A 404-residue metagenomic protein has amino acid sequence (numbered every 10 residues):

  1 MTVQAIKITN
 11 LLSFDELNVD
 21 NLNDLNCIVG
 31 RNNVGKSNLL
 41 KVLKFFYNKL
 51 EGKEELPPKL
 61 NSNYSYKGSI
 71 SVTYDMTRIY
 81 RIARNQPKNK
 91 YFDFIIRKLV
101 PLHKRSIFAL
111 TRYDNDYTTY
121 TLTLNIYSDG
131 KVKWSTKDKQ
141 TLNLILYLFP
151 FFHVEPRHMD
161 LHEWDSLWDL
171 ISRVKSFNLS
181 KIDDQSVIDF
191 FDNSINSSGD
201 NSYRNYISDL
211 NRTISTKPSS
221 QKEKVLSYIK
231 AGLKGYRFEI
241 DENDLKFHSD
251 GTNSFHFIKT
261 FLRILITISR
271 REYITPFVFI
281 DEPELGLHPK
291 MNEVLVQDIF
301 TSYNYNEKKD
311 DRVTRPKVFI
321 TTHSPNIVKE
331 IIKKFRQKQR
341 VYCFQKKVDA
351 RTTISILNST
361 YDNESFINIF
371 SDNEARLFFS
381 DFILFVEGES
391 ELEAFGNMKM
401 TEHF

Functional and structural regions predicted by a protein language model:
M1-K49, K53, R237-R376, L392: Switch/communication elements of ASCE P-loop NTPase nucleotide-binding domains
K41-I107: Conserved P-loop NTP-binding catalytic core
Y66-I70, L146-F151, R336-Q339: Short glycine-/polar-rich loops that comprise or flank the Walker A/P-loop and associated switch/sensor motifs
M76-Y80, H158-L161, S324-I327, V348-D349 (+1 more regions): Conserved nucleotide-binding/hydrolysis micro-motifs of P-loop NTPases
N85-S186: Electropositive, glycine-dotted interaction segments that contact anionic polymers or phosphate-rich ligands
P150, P276-F277, F382: The start of beta-strands in P-loop NTPase/AAA+ ATPase cores
D160-I280, T301-D310: Extended helical coiled-coil dimerization/tether regions that scaffold and oligomerize large DNA-maintenance assemblies
D381-F404: Conserved helicase/translocase motor-coupling segment
